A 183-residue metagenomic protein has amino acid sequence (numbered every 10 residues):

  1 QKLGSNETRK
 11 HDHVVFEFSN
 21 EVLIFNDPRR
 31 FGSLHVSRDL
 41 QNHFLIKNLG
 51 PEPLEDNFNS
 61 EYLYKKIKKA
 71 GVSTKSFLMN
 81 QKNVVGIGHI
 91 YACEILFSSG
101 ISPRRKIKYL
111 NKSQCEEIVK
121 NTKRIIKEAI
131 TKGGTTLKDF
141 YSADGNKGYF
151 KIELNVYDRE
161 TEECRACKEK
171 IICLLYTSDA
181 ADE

Functional and structural regions predicted by a protein language model:
Q1-V85, Y91-S98: Phosphate/anion-contacting hairpin/loop surfaces
K66-A181: Basic, nucleic-acid-binding surfaces and adjacent catalytic neighborhoods in DNA/RNA-processing proteins
